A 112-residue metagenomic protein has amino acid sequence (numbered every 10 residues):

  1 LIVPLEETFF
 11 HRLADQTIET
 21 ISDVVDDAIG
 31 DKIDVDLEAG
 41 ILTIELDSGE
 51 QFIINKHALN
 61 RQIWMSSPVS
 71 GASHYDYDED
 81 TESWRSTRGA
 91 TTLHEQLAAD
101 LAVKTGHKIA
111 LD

Functional and structural regions predicted by a protein language model:
I2-D112: N-terminal intrinsically disordered, cationic/polar leader segments that include organellar targeting peptides
